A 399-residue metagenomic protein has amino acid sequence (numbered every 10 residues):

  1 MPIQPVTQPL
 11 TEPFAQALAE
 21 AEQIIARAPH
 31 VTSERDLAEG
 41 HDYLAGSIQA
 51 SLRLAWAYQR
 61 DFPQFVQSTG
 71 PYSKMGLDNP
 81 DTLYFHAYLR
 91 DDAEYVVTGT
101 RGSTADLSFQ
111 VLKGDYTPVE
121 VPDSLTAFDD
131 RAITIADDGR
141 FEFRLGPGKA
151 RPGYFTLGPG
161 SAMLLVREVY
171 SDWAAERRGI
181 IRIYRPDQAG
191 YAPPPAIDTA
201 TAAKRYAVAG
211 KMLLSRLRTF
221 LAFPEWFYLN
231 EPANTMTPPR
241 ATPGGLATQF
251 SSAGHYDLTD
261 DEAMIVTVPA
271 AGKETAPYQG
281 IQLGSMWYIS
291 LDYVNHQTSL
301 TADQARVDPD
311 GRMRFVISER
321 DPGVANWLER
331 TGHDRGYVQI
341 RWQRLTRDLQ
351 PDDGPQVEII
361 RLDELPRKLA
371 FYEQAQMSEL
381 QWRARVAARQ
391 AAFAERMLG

Functional and structural regions predicted by a protein language model:
M1-G399: A compositional/structural signature for long, glycine/proline-rich flexible linkers and loops on extracytoplasmic
